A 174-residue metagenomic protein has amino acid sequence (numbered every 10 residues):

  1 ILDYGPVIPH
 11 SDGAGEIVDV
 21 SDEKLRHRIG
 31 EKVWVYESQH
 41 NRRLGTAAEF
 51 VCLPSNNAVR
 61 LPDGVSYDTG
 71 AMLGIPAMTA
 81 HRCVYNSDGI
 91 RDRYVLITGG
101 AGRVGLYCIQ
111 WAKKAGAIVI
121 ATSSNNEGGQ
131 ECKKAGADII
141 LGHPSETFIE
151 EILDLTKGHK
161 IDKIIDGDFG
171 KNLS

Functional and structural regions predicted by a protein language model:
I1-Q39: Glycine-rich beta-strand-centered segment in the early N-terminal region that forms part of a ligand/cofactor-binding
D3, G13, T46-A47, N57 (+4 more regions): Hydrophobic alpha-helical segments typical of transmembrane helices and their membrane-interface/capping positions
D22, D63, S124: Short, conserved catalytic or interaction motifs in soluble domains
R26, Y36-G99: NAD(P)H dinucleotide-binding glycine-rich loop of Rossmann-like/cofactor-binding domains, especially the beta1-alpha1
R28-I29, P54, R91, A115 (+1 more regions): Residue-level preference for short coil/turn positions at secondary-structure junctions
V33, V95, K160, I164: Receiver (REC) domain switch-region micro-motif
A71-E146, L173: Mid-domain Rossmann-like dinucleotide-binding core that forms the NAD(H)/NADP(H) cofactor-binding site
K134-A135, I139-S174: Glycine-rich cofactor phosphate-binding loops and adjacent beta1-alpha1 units of small-molecule cofactor enzyme domains
